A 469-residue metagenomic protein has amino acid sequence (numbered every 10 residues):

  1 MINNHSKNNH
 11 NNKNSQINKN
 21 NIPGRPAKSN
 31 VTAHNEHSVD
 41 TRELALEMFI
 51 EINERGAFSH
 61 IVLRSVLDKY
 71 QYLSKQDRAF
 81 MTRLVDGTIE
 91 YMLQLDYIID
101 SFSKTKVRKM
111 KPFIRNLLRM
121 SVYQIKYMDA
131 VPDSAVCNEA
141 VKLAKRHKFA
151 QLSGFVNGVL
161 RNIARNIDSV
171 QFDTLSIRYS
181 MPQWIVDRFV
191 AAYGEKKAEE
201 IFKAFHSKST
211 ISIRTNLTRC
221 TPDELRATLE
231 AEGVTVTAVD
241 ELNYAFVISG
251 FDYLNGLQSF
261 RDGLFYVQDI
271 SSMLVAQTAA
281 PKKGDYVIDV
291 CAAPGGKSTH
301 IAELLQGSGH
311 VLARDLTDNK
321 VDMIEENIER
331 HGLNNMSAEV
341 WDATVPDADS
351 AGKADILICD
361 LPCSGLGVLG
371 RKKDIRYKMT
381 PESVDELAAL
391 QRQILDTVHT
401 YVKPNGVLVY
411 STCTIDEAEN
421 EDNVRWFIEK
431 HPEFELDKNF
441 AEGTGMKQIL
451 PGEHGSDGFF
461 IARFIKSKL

Functional and structural regions predicted by a protein language model:
M1-L469: S-adenosylmethionine
